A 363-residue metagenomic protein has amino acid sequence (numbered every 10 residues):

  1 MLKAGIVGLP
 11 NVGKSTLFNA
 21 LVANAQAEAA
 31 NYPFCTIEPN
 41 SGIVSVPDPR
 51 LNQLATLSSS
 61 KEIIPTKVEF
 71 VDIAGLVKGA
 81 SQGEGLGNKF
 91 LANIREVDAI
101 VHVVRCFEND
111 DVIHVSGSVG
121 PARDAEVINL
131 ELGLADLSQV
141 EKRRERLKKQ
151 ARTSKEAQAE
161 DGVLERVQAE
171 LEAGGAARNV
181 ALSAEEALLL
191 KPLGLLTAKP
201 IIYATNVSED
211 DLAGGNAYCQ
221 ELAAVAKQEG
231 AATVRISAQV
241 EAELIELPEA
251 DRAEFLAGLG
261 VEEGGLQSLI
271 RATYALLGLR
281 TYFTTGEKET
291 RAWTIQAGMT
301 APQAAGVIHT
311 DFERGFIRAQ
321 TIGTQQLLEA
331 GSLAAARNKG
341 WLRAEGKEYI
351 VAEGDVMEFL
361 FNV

Functional and structural regions predicted by a protein language model:
M1-E84, N88-D111: Conserved G1/Walker A P-loop phosphate-binding module
L2-V7, V12, F18, R146-E353 (+1 more regions): C-terminal-of-GTPase-core extension/linker across diverse P-loop GTPases
L21, G83-L86, V115-S118, N216-Q220 (+1 more regions): Short, glycine/charged-enriched secondary-structure capping and boundary segments
A23, T56, A92, E96 (+4 more regions): Short, intrinsically disordered, mixed-charge
A25-P33, N40-G42, R50-Q53, Q82 (+10 more regions): Glycine-rich, flexible loop/turn motifs
F34, D48-L51, I64-F70, E84-D98 (+9 more regions): Amphipathic alpha-helical transducer elements in NTP-driven molecular machines
G42-P47, A74-E84, R95-E156, E170-S183 (+1 more regions): Conserved Switch II/interswitch segment of TRAFAC-class P-loop GTPases
